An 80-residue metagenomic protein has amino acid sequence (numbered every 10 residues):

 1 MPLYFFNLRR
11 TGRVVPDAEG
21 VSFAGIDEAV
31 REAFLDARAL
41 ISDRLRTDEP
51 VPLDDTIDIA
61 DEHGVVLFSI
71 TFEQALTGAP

Functional and structural regions predicted by a protein language model:
M1-D17: Short aromatic-glycine-(Arg/Gly/Cys) micro-motifs in beta-strand/loop hairpins
V15-I26: A short, exposed loop/beta-hairpin motif centered on an aromatic-Gly-Thr core
I26-I41: A short, charged, amphipathic alpha-helix used as a generic interaction element across diverse proteins
S42-P50: A short, aromatic/hydrophobic, helix- or strand-capping loop or linear motif that either lines the entrance/gate
E49-P80: C-terminal structural segments of small proteins and small subunits
